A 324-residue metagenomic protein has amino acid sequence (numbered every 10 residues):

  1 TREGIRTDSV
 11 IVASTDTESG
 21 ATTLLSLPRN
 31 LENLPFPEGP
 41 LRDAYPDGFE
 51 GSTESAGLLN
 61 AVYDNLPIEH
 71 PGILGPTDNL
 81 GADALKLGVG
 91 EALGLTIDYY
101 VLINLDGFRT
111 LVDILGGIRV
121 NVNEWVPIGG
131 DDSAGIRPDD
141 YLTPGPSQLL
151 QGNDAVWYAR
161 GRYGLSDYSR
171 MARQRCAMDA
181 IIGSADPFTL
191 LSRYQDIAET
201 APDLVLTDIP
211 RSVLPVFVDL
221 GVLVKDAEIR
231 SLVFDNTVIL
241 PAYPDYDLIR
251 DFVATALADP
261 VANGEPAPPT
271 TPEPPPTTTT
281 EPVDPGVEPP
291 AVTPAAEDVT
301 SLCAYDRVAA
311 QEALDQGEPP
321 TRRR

Functional and structural regions predicted by a protein language model:
T1-R324: Non-catalytic, solvent-exposed segments at the cell envelope interface
